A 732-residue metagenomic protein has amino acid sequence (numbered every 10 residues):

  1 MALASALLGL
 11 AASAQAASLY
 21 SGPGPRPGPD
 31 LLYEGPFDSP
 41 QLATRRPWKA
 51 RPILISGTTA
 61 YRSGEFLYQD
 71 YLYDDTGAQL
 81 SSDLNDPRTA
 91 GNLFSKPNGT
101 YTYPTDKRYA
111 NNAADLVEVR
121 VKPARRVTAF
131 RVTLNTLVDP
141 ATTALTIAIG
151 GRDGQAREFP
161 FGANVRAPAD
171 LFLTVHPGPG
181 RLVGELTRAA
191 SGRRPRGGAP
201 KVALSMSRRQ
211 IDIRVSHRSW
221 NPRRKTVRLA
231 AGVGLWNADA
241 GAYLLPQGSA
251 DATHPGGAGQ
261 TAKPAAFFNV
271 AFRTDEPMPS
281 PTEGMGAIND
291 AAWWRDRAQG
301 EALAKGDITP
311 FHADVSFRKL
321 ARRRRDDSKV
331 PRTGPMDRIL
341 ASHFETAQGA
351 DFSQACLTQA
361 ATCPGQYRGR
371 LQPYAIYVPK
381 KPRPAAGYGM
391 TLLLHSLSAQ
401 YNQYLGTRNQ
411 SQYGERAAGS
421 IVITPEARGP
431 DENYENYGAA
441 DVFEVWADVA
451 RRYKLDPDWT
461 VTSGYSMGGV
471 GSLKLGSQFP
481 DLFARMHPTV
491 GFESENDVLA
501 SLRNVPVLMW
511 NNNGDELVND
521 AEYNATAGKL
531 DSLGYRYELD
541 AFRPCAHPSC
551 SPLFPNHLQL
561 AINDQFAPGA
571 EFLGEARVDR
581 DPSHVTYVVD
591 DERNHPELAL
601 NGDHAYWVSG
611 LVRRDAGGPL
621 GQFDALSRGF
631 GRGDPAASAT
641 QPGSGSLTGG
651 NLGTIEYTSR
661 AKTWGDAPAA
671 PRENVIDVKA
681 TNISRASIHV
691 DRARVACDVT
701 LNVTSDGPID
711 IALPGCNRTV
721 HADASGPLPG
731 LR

Functional and structural regions predicted by a protein language model:
A17-A60, R152-L171, W220-T309, P714: Acidic/polar low-complexity flexible segments
S18-E185, L235-W236, A240: Surface-exposed, glycine/proline- and aromatic-rich loop segments on solvent-exposed faces across compartments
P264-V378, S532-Y537, R543-R732: Alpha/beta-hydrolase-fold serine-hydrolase catalytic core, especially in secreted/extracellular enzymes
R368-L371, K380-M390: Proline/glycine-enriched tight loop/beta-turn segments at coil->beta junctions that connect or precede beta-strands
A385-R452: Active-site machinery of serine-nucleophile hydrolases
A399, D458-R503: Primarily recognizes the serine-hydrolase "nucleophile elbow" in alpha/beta-hydrolase and SGNH/GDSL folds
L508-N511, D515: Short beta-strand/loop motif that positions the catalytic acidic residue of the alpha/beta-hydrolase fold
E516-E522: Conserved alpha/beta-hydrolase "acid-adjacent" motif
